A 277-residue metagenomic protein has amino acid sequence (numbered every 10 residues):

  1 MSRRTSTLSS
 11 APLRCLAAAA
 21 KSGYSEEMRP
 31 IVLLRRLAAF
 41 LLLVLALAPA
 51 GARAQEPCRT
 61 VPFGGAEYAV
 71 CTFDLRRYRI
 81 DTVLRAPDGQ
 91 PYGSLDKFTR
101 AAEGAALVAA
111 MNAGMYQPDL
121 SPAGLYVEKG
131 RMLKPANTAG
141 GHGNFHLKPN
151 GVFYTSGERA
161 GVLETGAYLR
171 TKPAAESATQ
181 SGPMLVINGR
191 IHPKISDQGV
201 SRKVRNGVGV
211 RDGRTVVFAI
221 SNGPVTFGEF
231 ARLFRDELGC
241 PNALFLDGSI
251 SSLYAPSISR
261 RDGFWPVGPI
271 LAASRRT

Functional and structural regions predicted by a protein language model:
R29-A38: Bacterial N-terminal signal peptides that target proteins for export
A38-A48: Bacterial N-terminal signal peptides
G51-N144: Zymogen propeptides
D74-R76, D119, Y154-R159, I187-G189 (+3 more regions): Short acidic-glycine loop/turn motifs at beta-strand connectors
S121-I195: Active-site-adjacent helix-turn-beta-strand microarchitecture at beta-sheet edges that either contains or buttresses
A123-G143, K194-A243, S251-T277: Conserved, well-ordered active-site substructure
